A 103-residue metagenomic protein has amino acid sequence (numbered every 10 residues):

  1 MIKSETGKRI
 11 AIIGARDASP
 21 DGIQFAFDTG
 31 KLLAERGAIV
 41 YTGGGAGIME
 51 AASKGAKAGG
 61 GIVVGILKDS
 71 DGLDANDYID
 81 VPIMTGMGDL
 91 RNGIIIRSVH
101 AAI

Functional and structural regions predicted by a protein language model:
M1-V64: Glycine-rich beta-alpha loop segments
G47-I103: Acidic/glycine-enriched connector segments
